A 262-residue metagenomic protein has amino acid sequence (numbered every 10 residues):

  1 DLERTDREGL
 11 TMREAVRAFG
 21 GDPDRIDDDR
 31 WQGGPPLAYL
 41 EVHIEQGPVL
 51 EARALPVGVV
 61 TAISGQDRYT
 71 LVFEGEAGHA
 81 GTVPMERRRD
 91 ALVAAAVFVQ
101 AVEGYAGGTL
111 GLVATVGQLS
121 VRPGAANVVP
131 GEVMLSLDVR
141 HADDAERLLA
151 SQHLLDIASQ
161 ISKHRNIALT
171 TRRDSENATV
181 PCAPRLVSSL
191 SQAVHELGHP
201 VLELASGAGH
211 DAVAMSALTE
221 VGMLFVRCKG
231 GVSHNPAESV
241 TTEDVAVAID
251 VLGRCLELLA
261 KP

Functional and structural regions predicted by a protein language model:
D1-A145: Midchain, well-structured core segments that form catalytic/ion-binding scaffolds
F19-D22, E45, A101-T109, R140 (+4 more regions): Change "in soluble alpha/beta enzymes" to "in soluble alpha/beta proteins
T61-I63, H79, V83-G108, E146 (+2 more regions): His/Asp/Glu-rich mid-to-C-terminal helical/loop segments that flank catalytic regions of hydrolases
G111-G117, R165-R172: Short beta-strand elements
G131, P200-V251: Zn-dependent metallopeptidase/amidohydrolase metal-coordination segment
L135-A158, A214: Glycine-rich, acidic/polar active-site loops that bind/position phosphate-bearing ligands
T170-C182: Short proline/glycine- and acidic-rich turn/helix-capping motifs at secondary-structure junctions
T179-L197: Short, low-order "capping/linker" segments at domain edges
